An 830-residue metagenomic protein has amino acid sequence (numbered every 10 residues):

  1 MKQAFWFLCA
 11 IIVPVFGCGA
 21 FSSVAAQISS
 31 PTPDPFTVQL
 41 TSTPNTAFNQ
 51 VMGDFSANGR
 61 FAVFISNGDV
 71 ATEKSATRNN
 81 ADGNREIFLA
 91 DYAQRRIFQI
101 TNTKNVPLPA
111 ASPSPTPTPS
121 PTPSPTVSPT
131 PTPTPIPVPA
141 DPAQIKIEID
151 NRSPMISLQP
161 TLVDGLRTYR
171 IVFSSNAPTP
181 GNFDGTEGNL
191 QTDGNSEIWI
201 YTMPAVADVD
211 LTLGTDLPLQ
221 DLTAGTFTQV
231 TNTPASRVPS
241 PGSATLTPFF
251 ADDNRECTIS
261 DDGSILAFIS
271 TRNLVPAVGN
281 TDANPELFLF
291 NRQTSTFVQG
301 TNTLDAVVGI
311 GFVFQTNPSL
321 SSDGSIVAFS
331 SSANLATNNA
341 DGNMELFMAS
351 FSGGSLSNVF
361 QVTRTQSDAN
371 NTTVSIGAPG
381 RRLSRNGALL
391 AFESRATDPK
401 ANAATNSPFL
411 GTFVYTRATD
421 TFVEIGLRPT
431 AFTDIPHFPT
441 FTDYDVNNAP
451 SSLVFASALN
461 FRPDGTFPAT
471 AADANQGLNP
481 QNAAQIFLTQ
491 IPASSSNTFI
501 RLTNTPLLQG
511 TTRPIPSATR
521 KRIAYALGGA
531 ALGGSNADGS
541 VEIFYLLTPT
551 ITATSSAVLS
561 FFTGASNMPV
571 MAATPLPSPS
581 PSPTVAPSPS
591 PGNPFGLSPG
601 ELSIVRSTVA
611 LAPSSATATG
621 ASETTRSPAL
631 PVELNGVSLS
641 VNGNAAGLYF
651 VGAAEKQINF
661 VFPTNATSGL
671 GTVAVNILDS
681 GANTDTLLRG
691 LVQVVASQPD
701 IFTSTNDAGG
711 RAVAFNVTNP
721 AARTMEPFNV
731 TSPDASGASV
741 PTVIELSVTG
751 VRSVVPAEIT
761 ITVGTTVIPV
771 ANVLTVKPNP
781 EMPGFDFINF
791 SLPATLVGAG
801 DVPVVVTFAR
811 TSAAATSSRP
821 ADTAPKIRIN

Functional and structural regions predicted by a protein language model:
M1-A4: Positively charged n-region of N-terminal signal peptides that target proteins for export
F7-A20: Bacterial N-terminal signal peptides
F21-A25: Sec/Tat signal peptide C-region and signal peptidase I cleavage site
A26, S30-T32, S112-V138, T574 (+2 more regions): Ser/Thr-rich, Proline-interspersed low-complexity disordered segments
Q27-T43: A short helix->beta-strand "capping" segment at the edge of beta-propeller domains
Q39-M52, I65-A110, P139-M155, L162 (+11 more regions): A flexible loop/linker signature enriched in serine peptidases of the S9 family
G53-F61, P154-R170, C257-I265, P318-I326 (+3 more regions): Blade-terminus and WD-like Trp-Asp/Gly-His loop motifs, strongest in beta-propeller folds
I551-N830: A sequence-level detector for low-complexity, Ser/Thr- and acidic-rich stretches
